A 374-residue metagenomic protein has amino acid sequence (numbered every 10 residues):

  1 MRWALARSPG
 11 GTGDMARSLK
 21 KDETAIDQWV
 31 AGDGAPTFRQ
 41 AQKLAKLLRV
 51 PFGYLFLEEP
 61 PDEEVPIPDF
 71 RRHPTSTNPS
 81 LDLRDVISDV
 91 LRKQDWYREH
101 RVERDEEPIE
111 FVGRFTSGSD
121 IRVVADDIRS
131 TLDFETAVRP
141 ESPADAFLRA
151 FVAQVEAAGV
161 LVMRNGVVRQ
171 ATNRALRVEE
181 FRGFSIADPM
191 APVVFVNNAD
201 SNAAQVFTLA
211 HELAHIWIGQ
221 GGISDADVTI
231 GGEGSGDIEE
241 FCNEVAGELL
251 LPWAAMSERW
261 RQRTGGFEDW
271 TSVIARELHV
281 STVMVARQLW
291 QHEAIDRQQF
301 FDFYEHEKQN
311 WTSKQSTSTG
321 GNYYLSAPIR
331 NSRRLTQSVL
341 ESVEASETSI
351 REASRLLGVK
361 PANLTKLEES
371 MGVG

Functional and structural regions predicted by a protein language model:
M1-G374: Active-site hotspot residues in diverse enzymes, especially metal/ion-binding acidic/histidine motifs
